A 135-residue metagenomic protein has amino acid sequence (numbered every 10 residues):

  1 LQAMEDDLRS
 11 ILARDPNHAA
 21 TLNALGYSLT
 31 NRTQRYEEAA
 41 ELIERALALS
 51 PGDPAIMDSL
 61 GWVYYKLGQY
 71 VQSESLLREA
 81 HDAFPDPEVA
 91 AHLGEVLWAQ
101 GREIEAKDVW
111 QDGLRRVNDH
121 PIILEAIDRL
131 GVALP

Functional and structural regions predicted by a protein language model:
L1-S10, T33-R45, L67-E79, G101-D112: Structural signature of tandem alpha-helical TPR/SEL1-like repeats, specifically the intra-repeat loop/turn
R14-D15, L49, D82-F84, R116: Structural marker of alpha-solenoid helical repeat scaffolds
H18, D53, D86-P87, H120: Residue-level recognition of tetratricopeptide repeat
T21, I56, V89-A90, I123: TPR alpha-solenoid repeat register
A24, S59, H92, A126-R129: Canonical tetratricopeptide repeat
G26, A80: Bacterial c-di-GMP phosphodiesterase catalytic domain signature
Y27-L29, V63, V96-L97: Hydrophobic face of amphipathic alpha-helices that form TPR/SEL1-like repeat modules and related alpha-solenoid
N31-R32, K66-L67, A99-Q100, R129-A133: Register position in tetratricopeptide repeats
